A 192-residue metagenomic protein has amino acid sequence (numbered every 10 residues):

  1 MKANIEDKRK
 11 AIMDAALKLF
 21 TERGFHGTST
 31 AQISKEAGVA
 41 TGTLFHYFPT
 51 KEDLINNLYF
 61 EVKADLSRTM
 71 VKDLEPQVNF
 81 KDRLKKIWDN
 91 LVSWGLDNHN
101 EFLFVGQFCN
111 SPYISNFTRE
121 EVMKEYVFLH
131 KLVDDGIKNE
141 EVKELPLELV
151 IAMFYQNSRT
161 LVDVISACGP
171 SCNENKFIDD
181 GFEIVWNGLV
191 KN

Functional and structural regions predicted by a protein language model:
K8-L17, I33, L58-V62, L66 (+1 more regions): Generic hydrophobic, amphipathic alpha-helix propensity
A11, L19-D53, N57: Helix-turn-helix
E22-R23, Q77, N98, N139: Short coil/turn segments at alpha/beta junctions that flank glycine-rich nucleotide-binding fingerprints
F48, G106-P112: Short helix-capping/turn signature of helix-turn-helix
N57, E61, V71-D97, I151-F154: Hydrophobic alpha-helical connector segments
A64-S67, V71, I114-N139, E148-A152 (+1 more regions): Amphipathic alpha-helical packing segments from all-alpha helical-bundle domains
L103-Q107, I137-E183, N192: Hydrophobic/aromatic-rich alpha-helical bundle segments in the mid-to-C-terminal region
L132, I184-K191: C-terminal alpha-helix
